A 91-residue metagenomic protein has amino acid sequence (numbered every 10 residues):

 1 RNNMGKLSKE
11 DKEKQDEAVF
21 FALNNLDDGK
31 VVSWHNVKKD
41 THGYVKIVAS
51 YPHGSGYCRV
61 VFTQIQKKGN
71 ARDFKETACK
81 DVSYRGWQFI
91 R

Functional and structural regions predicted by a protein language model:
R1-H35: N-terminal trafficking/processing presequences and adjacent post-cleavage segments of proteins routed to secretion
G29, G56-C58, D73: Extracytoplasmic
S33-N36, V60-Q66: Short beta-strand segments that buttress and anchor functional surface loops
K38-Y57: Surface-exposed, charged secondary-structure patches
V45-A49, F62-Q64, F74-C79: Hydrophobic/aromatic beta-strand elements that line small-molecule binding cavities or substrate pockets in beta-rich
S55, I65-R72: Short, cysteine-centered beta-strand-loop-beta hairpins and adjacent loop/turn segments enriched in charged/polar
V82-R91: Short beta-strand edge/turn micro-motifs at domain boundaries
